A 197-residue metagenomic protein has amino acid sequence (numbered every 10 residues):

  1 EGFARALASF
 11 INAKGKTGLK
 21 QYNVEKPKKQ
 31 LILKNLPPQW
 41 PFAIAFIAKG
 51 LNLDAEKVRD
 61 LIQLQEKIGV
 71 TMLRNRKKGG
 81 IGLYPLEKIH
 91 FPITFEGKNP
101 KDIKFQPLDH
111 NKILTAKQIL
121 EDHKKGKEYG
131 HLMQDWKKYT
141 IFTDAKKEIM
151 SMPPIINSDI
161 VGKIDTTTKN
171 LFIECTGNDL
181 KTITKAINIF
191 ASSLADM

Functional and structural regions predicted by a protein language model:
E1-M197: RNA/tRNA-interacting regions in translation and RNA-turnover enzymes
